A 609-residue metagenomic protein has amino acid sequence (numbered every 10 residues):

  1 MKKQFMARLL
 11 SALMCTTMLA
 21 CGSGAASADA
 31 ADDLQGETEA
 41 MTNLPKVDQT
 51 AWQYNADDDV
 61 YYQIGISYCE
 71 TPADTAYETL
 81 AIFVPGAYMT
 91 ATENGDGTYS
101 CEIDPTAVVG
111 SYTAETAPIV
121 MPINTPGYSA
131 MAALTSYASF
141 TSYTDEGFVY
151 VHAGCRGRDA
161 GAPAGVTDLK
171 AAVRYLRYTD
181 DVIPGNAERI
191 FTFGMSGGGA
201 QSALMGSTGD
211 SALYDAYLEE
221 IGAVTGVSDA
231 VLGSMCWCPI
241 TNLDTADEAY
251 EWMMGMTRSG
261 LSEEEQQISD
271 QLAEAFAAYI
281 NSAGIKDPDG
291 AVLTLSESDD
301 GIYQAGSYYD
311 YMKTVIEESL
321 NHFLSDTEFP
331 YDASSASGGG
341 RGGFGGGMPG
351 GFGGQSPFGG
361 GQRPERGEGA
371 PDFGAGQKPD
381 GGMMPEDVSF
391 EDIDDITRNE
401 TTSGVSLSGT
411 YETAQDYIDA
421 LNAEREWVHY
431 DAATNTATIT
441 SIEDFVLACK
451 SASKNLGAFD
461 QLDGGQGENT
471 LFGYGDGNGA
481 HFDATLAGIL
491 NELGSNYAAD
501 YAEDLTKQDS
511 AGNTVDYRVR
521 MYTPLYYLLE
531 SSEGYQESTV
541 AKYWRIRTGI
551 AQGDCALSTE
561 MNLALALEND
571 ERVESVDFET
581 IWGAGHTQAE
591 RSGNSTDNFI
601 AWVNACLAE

Functional and structural regions predicted by a protein language model:
L19-D32: Sec-dependent signal peptide cleavage junction
D29-P105: A domain-start/cap signature at the N-terminus of enzymes
L80-P85, G95-P126, F191, W544-R545: Short beta-strand element of the alpha/beta-hydrolase
T113-A114, L134-Y150, E220-I221, T225: Short amphipathic alpha-helix adjacent to the substrate-entry channel of hydrolases
T144, Y250-I302, D310-T327, D332-G343 (+3 more regions): Active-site-adjacent alpha-helix of alpha/beta-hydrolase-fold enzymes
G161-V182, D597-A601: Alpha/beta-hydrolase active-site loop
Y178-M256, S335-G353, G374-G376, D380-V388: Primarily recognizes the serine-hydrolase "nucleophile elbow" in alpha/beta-hydrolase and SGNH/GDSL folds
S337, G345, G350-G353, G359 (+1 more regions): C-terminal subdomain of alpha/beta-hydrolase-fold enzymes, centered on the catalytic histidine and its supporting
